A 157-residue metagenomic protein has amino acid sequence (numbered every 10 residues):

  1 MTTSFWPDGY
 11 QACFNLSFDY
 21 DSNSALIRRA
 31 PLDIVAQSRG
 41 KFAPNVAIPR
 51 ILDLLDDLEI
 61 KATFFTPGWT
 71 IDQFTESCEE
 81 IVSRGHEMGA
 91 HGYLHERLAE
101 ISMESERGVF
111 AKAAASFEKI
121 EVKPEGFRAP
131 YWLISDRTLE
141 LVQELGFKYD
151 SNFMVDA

Functional and structural regions predicted by a protein language model:
M1-G126, Y131-A157: Catalytic alpha-helical scaffold of carbohydrate-active enzymes acting on polysaccharides/glycoconjugates
